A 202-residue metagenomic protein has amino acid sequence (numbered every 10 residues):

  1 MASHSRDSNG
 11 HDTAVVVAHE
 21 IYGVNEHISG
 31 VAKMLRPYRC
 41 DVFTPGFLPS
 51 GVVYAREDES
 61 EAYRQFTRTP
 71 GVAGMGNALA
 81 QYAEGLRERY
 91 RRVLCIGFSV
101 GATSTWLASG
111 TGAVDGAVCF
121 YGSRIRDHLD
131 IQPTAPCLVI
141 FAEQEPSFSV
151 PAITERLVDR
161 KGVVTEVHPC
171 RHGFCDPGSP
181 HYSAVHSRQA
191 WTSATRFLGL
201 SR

Functional and structural regions predicted by a protein language model:
M1-E88, D176: Serine-hydrolase catalytic machinery in alpha/beta-hydrolase-like enzymes
G46-G51, S123, C170-R171: Short beta-to-alpha linker loops that shape the active-site pocket of alpha/beta-hydrolase fold enzymes
R87-F98: Alpha/beta-hydrolase fold nucleophile elbow
G97-G101, T105: Gly/Ala-rich beta-loop-alpha elbow adjacent to hydrolase catalytic centers
A113-S123: A conserved short beta-strand
P133, V139-F141: Short beta-strand/loop motif that positions the catalytic acidic residue of the alpha/beta-hydrolase fold
E143-F148, R156: Acidic catalytic loop of the alpha/beta-hydrolase fold
V164-R202: C-terminal catalytic histidine-bearing segment of alpha/beta-hydrolase fold enzymes
